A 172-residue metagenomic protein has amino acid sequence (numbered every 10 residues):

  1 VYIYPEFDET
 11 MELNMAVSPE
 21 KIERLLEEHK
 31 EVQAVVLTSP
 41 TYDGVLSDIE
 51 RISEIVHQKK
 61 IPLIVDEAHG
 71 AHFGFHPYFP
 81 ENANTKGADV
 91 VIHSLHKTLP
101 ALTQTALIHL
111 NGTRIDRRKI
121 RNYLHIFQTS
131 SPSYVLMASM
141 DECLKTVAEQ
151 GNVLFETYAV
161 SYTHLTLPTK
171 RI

Functional and structural regions predicted by a protein language model:
V1-Y2, L63: Hydrophobic beta-strand scaffold residues
I3-E6, E67, S94-L95: Short beta->alpha connector loops at strand-helix junctions that form conserved, small/polar/Pro-enriched
M11-H72: Active-site phosphate-binding strand-loop segment of PLP-dependent enzymes
D43-L46, E50, P77, P100 (+2 more regions): Conserved structured core elements
A71-P80: Glycine-rich, charge-decorated loop segments at or immediately adjacent to ligand/cofactor-binding or catalytic sites
N84-N122, Q128-S139: Active-site PLP attachment segment
C143-Y162: Structural signature of PLP-dependent enzymes
T163-I172: Conserved small/polar residues in nucleotide/adenosyl-binding loops
